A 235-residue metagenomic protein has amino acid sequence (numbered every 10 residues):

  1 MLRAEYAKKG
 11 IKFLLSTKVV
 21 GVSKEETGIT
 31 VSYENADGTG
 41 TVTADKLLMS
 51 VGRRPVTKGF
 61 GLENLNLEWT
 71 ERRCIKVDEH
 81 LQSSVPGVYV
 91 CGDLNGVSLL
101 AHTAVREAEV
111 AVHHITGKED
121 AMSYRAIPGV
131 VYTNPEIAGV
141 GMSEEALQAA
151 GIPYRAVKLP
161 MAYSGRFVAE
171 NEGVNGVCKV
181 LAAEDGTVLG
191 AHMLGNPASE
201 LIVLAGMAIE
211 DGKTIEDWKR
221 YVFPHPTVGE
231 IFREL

Functional and structural regions predicted by a protein language model:
M1-G40, V97-V105, H113-A146: Rossmann-like dinucleotide-binding cores of NAD(P)H-dependent redox enzymes
Y6, L62, A108, G186 (+1 more regions): Residue-level signature of catalytic and energy-coupling elements of molecular machines, predominantly ATP/GTP-dependent
I11-K12, V88, Y154: Short, conserved active-site loop motifs that form the nucleotide-linked donor/cofactor pocket
L15-T17, E71, K158: Short loop/edge segments at beta-strand edges and connector loops that shape dinucleotide/nucleotide cofactor-binding
E26, D37, N64, E71 (+1 more regions): Short acidic-glycine loop/turn motifs at beta-strand connectors
T41-H114: FAD-site-proximal beta/loop scaffold in flavoenzymes
E68-T70, K118-P128, I152-V157: A short alpha-helix-loop-beta-strand transition element characteristic of N-terminal alpha/beta dinucleotide-binding
T116, T133-S143, Q148-L235: Flexible, glycine-rich terminal cap/loop adjacent to redox cofactors in electron-transfer oxidoreductases
